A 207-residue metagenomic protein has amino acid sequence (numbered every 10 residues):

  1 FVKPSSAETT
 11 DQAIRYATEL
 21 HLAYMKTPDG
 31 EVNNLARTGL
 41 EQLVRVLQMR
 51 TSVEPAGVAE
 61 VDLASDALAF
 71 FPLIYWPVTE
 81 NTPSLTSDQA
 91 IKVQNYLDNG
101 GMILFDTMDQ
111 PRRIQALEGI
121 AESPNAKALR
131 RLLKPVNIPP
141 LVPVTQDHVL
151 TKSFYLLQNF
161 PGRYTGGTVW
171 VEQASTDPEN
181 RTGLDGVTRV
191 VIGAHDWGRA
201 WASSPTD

Functional and structural regions predicted by a protein language model:
F1-L73, P77-N81, W197-G198, S204-D207: Aromatic-Pro/Gly-enriched surface loop or interdomain linker that acts as a lid/target-recognition segment
H21-Y24, P72-W76, M102-D106, P140-P143 (+1 more regions): Structural recognition of the beta-strand scaffold that forms the well-ordered cores of secreted hydrolase catalytic
A36-L43, A67, I74, Q89-K92 (+1 more regions): Stable alpha-helical elements in mature extracytoplasmic
Q48-S52, T79, D98-M102, K134-I138: Sec-exported extracytoplasmic/periplasmic mature domains
V53-D62, F105-D109, I138-D147: Surface-exposed patches in mature extracellular/periplasmic domains of secreted proteins
A69-F70, D98-N99, L184-G186: Short, well-ordered loop/turn elements at secondary-structure boundaries
L73-L117: Short alpha-beta junction capping motif
P111-D207: An acidic, glycine-rich "communication" segment
